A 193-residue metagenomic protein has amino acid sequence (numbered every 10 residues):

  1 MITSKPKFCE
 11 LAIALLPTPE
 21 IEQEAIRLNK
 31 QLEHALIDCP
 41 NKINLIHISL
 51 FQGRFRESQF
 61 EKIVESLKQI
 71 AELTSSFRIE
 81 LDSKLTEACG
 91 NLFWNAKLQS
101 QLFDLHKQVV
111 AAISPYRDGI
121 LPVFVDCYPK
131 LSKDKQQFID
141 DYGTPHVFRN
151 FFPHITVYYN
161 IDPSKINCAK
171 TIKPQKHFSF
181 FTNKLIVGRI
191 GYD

Functional and structural regions predicted by a protein language model:
M1-R78, K84-T86, Q99-K184: Basic, often amphipathic N-terminal segments
F93-L98: Short histidine-centered catalytic/ligand-binding loop motif
